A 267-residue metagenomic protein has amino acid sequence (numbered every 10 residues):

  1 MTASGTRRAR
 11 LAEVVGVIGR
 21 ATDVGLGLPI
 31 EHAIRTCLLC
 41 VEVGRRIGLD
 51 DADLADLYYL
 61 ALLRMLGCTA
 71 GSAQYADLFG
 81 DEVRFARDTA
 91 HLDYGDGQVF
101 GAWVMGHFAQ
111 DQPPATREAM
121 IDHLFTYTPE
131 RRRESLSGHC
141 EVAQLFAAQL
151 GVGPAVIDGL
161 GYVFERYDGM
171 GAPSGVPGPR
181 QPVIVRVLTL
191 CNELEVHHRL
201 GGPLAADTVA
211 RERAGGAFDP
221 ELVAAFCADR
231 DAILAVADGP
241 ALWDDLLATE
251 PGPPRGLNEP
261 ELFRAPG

Functional and structural regions predicted by a protein language model:
T2-G267: Histidine- and acidic-residue-rich, metal-dependent catalytic cores
